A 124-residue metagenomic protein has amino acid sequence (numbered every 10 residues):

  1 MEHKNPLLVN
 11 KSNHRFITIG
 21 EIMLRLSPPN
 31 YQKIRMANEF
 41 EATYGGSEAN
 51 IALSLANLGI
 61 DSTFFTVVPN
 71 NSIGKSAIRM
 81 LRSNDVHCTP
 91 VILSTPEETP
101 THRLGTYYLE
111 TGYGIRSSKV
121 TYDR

Functional and structural regions predicted by a protein language model:
M1-I34: Positively charged, low-complexity intrinsically disordered leader regions
L8-K11, K33-M36, T99-T101, G112-I115: Solvent-exposed alpha-helices and their adjacent loops that cap or buttress functional pockets in soluble metabolic
F16, S62-F64: Hydrophobic/aromatic residues located in beta-strands of well-ordered beta-sheets within soluble catalytic
S27-Y31, M36, K75-S76, K119: Short, glycine/acidic-enriched capping/hinge loops at junctions between secondary-structure elements
R35-G45: Short pre-catalytic strand/loop immediately N-terminal to key active-site residues, enriched for Gly-Thr
G45, A49, K75-I78: Short, surface-exposed alpha-helical segments at coil->helix boundaries
N50-D61, S83: Alpha-helix C-terminal capping segments
F65-R124: Conserved N-terminal subdomain of the carbohydrate kinase-like
